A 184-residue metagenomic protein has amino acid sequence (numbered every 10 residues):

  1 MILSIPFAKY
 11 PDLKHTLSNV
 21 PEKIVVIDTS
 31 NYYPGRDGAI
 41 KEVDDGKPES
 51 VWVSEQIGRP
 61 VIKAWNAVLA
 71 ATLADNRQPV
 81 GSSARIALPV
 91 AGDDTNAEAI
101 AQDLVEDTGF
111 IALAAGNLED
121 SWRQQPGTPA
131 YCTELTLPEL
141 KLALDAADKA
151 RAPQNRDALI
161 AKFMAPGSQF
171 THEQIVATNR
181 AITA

Functional and structural regions predicted by a protein language model:
M1-I27, P34-R36: Rossmann-like NAD(P)-binding element
I2, V43-D45, P79-S82, Y131-T133: Short, hinge-like loop/turn segments at secondary-structure boundaries
I5, T29-S30, A64-A67, G92-D93 (+1 more regions): Fold-independent oxyanion-binding glycine-rich loops and adjacent beta-strand/coil segments at enzyme active sites
K9, D45, D93: Soluble or luminal CAZymes and related metallo-dependent hydrolases
D12-L13, A71-T72, I100: Phosphate- and divalent-cation-binding pockets in alpha/beta enzyme and binding domains that engage nucleotide-derived
P21-V25, T29-P79: Rossmann-fold NAD(P)-binding glycine/threonine-rich loop
S83-A184: Active-site-lining helix/loop region of Rossmann-like oxidoreductase modules
